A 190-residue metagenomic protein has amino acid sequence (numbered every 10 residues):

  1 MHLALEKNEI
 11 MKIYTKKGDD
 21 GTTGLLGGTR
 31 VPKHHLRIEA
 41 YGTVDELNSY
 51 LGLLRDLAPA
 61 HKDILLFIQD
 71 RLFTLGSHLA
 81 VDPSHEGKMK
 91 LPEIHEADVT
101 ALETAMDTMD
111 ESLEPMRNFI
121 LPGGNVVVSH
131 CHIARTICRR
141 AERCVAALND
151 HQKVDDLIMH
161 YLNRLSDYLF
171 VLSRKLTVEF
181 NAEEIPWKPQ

Functional and structural regions predicted by a protein language model:
H2-Q190: Phosphate/pyrophosphate-binding loop motifs in nucleotide- or prenyl diphosphate-using proteins
